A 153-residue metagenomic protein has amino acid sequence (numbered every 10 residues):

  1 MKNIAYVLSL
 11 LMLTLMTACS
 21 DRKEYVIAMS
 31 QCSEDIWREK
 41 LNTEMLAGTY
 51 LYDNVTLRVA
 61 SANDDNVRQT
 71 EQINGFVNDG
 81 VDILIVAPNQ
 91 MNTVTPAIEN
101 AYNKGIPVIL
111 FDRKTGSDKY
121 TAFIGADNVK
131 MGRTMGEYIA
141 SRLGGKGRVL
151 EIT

Functional and structural regions predicted by a protein language model:
M1-K2, S20: N-terminal hydrophobic targeting signals that begin at the initiator methionine
K2-L10: Sec-dependent signal peptide recognition, specifically the positively charged N-region followed immediately by
C19-T153: A residue-level marker of the well-folded mature domains of exported/periplasmic proteins
